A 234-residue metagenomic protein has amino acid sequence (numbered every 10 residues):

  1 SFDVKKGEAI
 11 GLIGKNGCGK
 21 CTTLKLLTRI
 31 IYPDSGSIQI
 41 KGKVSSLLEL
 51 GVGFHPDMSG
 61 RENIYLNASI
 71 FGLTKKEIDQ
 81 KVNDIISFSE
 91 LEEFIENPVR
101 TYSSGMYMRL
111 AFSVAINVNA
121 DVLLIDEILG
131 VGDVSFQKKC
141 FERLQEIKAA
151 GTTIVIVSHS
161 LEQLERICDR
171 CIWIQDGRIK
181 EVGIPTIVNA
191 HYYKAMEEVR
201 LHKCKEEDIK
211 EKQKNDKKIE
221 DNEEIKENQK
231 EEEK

Functional and structural regions predicted by a protein language model:
S1, Y65, E77-F94: Conserved ABC ATPase "signature" region
I13-K15: The feature captures the beta-strand-to-loop junction immediately N-terminal to the Walker
T28: Helix-to-loop junction immediately C-terminal to a conserved catalytic motif
S158-H159: H-loop/switch region of ABC-family ATPase nucleotide-binding domains
L164-R166: A short, surface-exposed alpha-helical micro-motif characterized by mixed small hydrophobic and charged/polar residues
D176-G177: Conserved ABC ATPase "signature" C-loop
